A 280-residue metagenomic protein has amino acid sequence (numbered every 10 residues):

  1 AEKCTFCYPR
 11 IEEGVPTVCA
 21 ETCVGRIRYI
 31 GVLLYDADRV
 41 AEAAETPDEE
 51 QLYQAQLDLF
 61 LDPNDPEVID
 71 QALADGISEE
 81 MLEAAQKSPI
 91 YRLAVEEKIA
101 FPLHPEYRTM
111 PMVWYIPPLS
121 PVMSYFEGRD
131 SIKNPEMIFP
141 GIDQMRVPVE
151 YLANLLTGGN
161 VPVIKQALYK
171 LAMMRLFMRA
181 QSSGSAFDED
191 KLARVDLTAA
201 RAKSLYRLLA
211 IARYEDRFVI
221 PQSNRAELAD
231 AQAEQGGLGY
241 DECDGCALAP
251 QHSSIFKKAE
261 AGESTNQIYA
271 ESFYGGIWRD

Functional and structural regions predicted by a protein language model:
A1-E21, Y35: Ferredoxin-like iron-sulfur electron-transfer modules
V18-R279: Long, compositionally biased charged/polar accessory segments in the mid-to-C-terminal portions of proteins
